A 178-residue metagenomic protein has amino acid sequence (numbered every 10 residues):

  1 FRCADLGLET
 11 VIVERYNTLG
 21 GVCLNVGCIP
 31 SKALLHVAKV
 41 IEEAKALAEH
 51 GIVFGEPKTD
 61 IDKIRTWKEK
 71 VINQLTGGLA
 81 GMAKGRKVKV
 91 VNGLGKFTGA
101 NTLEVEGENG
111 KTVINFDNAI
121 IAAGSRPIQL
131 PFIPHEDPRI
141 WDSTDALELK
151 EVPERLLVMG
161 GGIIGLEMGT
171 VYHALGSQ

Functional and structural regions predicted by a protein language model:
R2-E9, E14-V152: Glycine-rich flavin
K150-Q178: Rossmann-like NAD(P)H-binding beta-loop-alpha module
